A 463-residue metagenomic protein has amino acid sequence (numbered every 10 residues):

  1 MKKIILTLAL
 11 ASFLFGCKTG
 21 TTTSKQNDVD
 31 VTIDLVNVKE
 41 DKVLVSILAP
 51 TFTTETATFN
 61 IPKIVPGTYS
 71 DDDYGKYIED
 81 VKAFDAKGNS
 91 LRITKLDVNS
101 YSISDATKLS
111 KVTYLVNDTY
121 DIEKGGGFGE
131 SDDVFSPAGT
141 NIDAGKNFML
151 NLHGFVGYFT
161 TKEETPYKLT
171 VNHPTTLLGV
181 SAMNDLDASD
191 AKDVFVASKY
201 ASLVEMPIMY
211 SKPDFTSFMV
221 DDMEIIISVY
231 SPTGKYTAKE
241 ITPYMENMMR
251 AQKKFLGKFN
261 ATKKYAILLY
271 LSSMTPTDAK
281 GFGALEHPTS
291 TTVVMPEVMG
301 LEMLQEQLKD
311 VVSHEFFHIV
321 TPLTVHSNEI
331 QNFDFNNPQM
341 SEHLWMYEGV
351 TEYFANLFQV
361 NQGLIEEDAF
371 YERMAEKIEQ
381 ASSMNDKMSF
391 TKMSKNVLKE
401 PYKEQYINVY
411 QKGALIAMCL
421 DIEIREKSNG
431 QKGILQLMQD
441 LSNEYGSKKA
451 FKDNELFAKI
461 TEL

Functional and structural regions predicted by a protein language model:
M1-I4: Positively charged n-region of N-terminal signal peptides that target proteins for export
F15-G16: C-terminal motif of bacterial Sec signal peptides marking the signal peptidase cleavage site
T23-I64, N151: Early extracytoplasmic/domain-onset interaction patches
P50-A86: N-terminal, post-signal-peptide region of Sec/Tat-exported proteins
D71-D80, D85-R250, K254-T262, G281-G283: Non-catalytic architectural context of zinc metalloproteases
T216-H343: Juxtacatalytic substrate-recognition/specificity segment
H326-D334, P338-G413: Acidic/His/Gly-enriched intrinsically disordered linker/tail segments that often contain short helix/coil "MoRF-like"
L398-K399, K403-Y410, A414-L463: Amphipathic alpha-helical substructures
